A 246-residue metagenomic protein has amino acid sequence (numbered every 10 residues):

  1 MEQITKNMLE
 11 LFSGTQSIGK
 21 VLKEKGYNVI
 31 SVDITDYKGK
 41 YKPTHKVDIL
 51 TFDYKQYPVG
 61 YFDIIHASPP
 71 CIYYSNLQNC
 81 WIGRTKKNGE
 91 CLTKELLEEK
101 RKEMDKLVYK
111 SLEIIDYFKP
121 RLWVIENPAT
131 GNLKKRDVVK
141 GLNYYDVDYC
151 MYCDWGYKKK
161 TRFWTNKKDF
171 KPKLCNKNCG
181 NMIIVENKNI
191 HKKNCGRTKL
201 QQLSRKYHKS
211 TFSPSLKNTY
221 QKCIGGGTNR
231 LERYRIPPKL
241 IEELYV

Functional and structural regions predicted by a protein language model:
M1-T5: Glycine- and charge-rich intrinsically disordered segments
K6-Y54, D63-A67, Y73-Y74: SAM cofactor-binding core of SAM-dependent methyltransferases, primarily the Rossmann-like beta-alpha-beta module
L11, K46, F52, Q56-F62 (+1 more regions): Class I S-adenosyl-L-methionine
